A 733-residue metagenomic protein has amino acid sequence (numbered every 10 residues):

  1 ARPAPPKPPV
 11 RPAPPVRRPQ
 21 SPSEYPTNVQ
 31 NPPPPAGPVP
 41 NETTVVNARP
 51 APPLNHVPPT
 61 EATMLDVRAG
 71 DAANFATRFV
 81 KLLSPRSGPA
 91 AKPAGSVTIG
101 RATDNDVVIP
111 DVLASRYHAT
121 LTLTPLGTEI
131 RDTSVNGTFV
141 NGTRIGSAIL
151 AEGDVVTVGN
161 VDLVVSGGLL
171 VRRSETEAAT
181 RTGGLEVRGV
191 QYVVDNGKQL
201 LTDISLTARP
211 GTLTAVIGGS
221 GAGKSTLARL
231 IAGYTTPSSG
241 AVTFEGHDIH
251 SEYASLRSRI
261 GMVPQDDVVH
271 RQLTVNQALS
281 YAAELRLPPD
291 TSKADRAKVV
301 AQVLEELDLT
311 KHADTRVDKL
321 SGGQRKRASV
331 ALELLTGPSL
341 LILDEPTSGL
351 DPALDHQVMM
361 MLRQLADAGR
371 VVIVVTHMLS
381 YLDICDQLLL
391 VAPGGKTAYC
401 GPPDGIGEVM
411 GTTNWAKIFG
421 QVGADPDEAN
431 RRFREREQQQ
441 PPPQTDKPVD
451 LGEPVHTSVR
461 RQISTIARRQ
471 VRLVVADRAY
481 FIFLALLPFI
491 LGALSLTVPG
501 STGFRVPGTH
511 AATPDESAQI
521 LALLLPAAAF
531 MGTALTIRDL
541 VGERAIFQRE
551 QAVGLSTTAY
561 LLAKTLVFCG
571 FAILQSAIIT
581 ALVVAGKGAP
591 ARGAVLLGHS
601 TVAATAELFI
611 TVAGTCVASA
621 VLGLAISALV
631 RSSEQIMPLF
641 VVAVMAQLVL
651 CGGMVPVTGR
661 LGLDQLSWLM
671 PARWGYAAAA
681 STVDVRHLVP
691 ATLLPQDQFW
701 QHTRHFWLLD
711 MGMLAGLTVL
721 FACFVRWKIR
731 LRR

Functional and structural regions predicted by a protein language model:
A1-V112, T122-P125, T133, R173-E175: Intrinsically disordered, low-complexity acidic Ser/Thr-rich regulatory segments
P5, R17, N28-N31, A36 (+15 more regions): Topological signature of polytopic alpha-helical transporters
R144-I145, A241-S255: ABC ATPase NBD Q-loop/coupling interface
A232: Helix-to-loop junction immediately C-terminal to a conserved catalytic motif
R271-P288: Q-loop/switch helix immediately C-terminal to the Walker
D295-H312: Conserved ABC ATPase "signature" region
E333-L334: ABC ATPase C-loop
D383, T412, R472-R733: Membrane-spanning alpha-helical segments of multipass transporters and channels
